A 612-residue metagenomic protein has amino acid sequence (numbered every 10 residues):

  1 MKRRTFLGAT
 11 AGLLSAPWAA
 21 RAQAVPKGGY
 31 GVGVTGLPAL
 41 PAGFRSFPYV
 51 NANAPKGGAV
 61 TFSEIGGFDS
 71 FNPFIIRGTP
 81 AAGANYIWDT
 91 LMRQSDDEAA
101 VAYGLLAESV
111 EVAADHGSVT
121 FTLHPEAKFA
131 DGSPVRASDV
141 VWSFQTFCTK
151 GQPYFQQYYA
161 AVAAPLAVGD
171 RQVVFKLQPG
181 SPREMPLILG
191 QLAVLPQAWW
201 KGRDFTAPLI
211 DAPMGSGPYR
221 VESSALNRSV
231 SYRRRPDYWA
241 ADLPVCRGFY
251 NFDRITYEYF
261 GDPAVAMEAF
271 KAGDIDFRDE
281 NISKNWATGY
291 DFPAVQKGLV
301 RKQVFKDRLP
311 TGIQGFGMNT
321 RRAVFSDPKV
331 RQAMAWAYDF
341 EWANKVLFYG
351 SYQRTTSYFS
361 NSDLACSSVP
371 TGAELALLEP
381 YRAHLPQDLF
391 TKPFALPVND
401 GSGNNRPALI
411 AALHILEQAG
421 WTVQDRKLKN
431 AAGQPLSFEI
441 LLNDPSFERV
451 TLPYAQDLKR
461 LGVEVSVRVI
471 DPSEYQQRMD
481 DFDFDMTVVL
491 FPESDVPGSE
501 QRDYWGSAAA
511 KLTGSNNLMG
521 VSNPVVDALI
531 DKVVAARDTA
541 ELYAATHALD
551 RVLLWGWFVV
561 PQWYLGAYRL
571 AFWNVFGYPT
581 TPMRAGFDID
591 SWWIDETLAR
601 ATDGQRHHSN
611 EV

Functional and structural regions predicted by a protein language model:
F6, G12, P26, E64 (+9 more regions): Detector for C-terminal structural segments
A24-D115, T122, Q145, A212-M214: N-terminal lobe/hinge region of extracytoplasmic solute-binding protein
S46, G66-A82, L106, S133 (+4 more regions): A structural "hinge/loop" feature
V50, A54, I75-G83, S109-P153 (+6 more regions): Aromatic- and charge-enriched surface segment that lines or borders ligand/interaction sites
G67, I87-A100, Q145, L189-T256 (+5 more regions): Gly/Pro-rich hinge or "lid" segments in bacterial periplasmic/extracellular proteins
T122, Q156-K201, S216-A225, P370-Y381: Surface-exposed binding/hinge segments that line and control ligand-binding clefts or catalytic entry sites
H124, A207, A240-D291, Q332 (+4 more regions): Ligand-site clamp/hinge motif
A164-A167, E222-R233, E258-R322, K329-A333 (+2 more regions): Extracellular/periplasmic solute-recognition and catalytic clefts
